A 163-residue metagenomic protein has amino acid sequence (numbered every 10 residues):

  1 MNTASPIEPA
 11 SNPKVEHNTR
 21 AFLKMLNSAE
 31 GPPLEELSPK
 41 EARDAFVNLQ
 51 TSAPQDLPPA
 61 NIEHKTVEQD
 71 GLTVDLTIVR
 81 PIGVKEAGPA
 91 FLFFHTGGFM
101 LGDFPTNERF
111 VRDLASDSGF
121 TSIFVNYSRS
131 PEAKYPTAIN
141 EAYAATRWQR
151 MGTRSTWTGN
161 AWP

Functional and structural regions predicted by a protein language model:
M1-P81: A glycine/proline-hinged amphipathic helix-loop "lid/cap" segment that gates access to hydrophobic ligand pockets
K85-E86, W157-G159: Short helix-loop-beta connector
A87-G97: Short beta-strand element of the alpha/beta-hydrolase
P105-V125, N140: Short amphipathic alpha-helix adjacent to the substrate-entry channel of hydrolases
N126-S130: Short beta-to-alpha linker loops that shape the active-site pocket of alpha/beta-hydrolase fold enzymes
A133-S155, A161-P163: Alpha/beta-hydrolase active-site loop
